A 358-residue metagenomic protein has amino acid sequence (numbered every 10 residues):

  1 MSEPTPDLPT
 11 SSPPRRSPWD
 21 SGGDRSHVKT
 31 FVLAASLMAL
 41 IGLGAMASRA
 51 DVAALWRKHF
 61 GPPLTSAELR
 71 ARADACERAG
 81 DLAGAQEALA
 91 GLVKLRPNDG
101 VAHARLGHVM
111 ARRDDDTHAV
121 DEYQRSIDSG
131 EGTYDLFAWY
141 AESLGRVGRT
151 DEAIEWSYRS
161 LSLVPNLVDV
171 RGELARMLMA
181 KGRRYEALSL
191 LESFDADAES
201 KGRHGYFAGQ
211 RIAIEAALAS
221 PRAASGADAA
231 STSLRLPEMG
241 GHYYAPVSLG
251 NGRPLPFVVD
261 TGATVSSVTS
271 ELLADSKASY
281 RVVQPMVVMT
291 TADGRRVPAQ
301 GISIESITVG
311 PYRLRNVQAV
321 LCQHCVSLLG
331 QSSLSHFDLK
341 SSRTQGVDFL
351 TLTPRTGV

Functional and structural regions predicted by a protein language model:
S2-V358: Pepsin/retropepsin-fold aspartyl endopeptidases
